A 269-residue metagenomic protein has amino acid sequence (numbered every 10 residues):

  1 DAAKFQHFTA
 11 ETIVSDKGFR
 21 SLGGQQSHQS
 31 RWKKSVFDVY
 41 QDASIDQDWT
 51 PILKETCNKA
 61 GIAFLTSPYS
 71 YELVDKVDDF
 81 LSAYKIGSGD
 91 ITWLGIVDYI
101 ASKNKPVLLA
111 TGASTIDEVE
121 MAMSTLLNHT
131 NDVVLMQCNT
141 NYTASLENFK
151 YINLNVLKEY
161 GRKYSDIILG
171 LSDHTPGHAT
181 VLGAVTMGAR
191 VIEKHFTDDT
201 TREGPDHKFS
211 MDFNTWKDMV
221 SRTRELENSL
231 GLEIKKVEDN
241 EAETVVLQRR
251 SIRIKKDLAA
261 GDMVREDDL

Functional and structural regions predicted by a protein language model:
D1-L269: Catalytic cores and adjacent flexible loops of soluble metabolic enzymes that perform enolate/carbanion chemistry on
